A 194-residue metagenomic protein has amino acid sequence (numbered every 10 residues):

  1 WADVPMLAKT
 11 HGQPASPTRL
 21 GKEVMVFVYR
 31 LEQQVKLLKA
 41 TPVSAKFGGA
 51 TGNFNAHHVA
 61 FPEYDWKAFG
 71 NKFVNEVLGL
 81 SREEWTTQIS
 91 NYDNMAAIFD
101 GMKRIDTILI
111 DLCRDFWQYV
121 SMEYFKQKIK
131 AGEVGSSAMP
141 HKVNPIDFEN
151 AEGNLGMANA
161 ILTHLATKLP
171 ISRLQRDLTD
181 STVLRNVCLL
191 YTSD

Functional and structural regions predicted by a protein language model:
W1-T10, P42: Short, flexible active-site-proximal loops enriched in glycine and acidic residues
Q13: Active-site pocket-lining segments that scaffold enzyme catalytic pockets across diverse folds
S16-I171: Internal glycine-rich alpha/beta core junctions
N94-I98, D180-N186: Membrane-water interface at loop-to-transmembrane-helix junctions
E149, R185-C188: Internal, well-ordered alpha-helical scaffold/interface segments that support domain packing or protein-protein contacts
Y191-D194: Conserved small/polar residues in nucleotide/adenosyl-binding loops
